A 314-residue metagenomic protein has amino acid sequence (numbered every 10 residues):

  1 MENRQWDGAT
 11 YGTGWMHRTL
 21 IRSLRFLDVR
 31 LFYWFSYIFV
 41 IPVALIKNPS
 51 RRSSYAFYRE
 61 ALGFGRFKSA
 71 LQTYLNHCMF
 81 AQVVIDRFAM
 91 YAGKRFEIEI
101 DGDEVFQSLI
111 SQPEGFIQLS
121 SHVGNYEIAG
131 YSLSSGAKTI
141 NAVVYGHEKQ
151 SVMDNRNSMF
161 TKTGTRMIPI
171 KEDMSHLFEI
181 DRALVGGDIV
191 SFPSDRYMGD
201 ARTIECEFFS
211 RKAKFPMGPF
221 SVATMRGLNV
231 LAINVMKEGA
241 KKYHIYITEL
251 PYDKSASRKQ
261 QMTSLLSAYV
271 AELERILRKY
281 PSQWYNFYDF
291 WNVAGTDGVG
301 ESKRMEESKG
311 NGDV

Functional and structural regions predicted by a protein language model:
M1-S120, M153-N157, G164: Membrane-anchoring hydrophobic helices of lipid-metabolizing enzymes
W15, S50, I98, E172 (+1 more regions): Soluble or luminal CAZymes and related metallo-dependent hydrolases
G65-K68, E114-E172, G186, Y197-R202: Catalytic core of membrane glycerolipid acyltransferases/transacylases, capturing the structured, soluble-facing
K68, S111, S135, K162-T163 (+1 more regions): Non-catalytic C-terminal accessory region of glycerolipid acyltransferases and related lyso-lipid remodeling enzymes
I98-E99, V123, K149, I170-D173 (+2 more regions): A conditional alpha-helix N-cap/helix-loop micro-motif detector
D101-D103, V143-Y145, I170, T248-L250 (+1 more regions): Conserved beta-strand termini and adjacent loop/short-helix elements that scaffold enzyme active sites in alpha/beta
F106-Q107, G130, R156-N157, I180-D181 (+1 more regions): Short amphipathic alpha-helical segments and helix-helix/interface helices
